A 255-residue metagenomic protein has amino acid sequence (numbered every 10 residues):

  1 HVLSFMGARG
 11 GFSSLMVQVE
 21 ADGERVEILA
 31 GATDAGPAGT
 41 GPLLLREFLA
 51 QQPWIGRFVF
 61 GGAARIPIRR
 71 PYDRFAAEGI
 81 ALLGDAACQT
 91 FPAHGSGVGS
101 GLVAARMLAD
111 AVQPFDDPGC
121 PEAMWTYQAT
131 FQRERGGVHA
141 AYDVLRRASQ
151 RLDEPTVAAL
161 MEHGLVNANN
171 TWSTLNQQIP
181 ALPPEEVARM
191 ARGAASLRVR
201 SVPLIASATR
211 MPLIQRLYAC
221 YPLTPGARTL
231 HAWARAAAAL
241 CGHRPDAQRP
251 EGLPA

Functional and structural regions predicted by a protein language model:
H1-L3, W54: Central beta-strand plus flanking loop segment that forms part of the substrate or channel wall within the catalytic
L3-S4, A30: Intrinsically disordered, low-complexity segments enriched in glycine/proline and serine/threonine
A8-R9, S14, Q18-A21, G31-W125: FAD/FMN-dependent oxidoreductases across multiple families
R25-V26: Ubiquitin-like/PB1-type beta-grasp interaction modules and other compact soluble beta-rich domains
Q113-A255: C-terminal helical "tail/cap" subdomain of flavin- and related membrane-associated enzymes
